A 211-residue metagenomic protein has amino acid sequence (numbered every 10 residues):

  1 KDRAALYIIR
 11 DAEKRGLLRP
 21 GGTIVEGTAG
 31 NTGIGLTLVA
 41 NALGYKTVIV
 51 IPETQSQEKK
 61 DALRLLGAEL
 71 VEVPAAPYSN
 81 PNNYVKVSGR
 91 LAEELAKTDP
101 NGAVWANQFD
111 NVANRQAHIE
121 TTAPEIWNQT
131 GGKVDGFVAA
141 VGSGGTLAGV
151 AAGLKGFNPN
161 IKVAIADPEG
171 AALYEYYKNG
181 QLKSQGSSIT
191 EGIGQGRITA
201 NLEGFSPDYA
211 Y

Functional and structural regions predicted by a protein language model:
D2-Y211: PLP-dependent amino-acid enzyme catalytic core
